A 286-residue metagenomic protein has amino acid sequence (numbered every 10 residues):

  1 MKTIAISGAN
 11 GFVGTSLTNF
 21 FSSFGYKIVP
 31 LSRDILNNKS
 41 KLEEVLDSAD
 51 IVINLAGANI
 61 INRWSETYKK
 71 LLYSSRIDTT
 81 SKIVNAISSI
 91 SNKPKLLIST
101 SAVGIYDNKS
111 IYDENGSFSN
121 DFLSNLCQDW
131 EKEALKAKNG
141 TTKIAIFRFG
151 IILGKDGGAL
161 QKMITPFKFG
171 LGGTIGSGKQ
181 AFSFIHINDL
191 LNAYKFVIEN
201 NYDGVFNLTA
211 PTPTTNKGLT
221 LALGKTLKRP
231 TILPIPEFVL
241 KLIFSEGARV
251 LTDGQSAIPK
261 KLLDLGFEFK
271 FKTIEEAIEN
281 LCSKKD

Functional and structural regions predicted by a protein language model:
I4-F21: N-terminal Rossmann NAD(P)H-binding glycine-rich loop of SDR-like oxidoreductase domains
I35-K82: NAD(P)H-binding glycine-rich loop region in Rossmannoid oxidoreductase-like domains and their noncatalytic homologs
D78, K109-I146: Catalytic helix-loop patch of NAD(P)-dependent Rossmann-fold dehydrogenases
S81-D121: Conserved Rossmann-fold NAD(P)-dependent oxidoreductase catalytic core, especially the SDR/UDP-sugar
S124, L135-K138, I146, G150-A181 (+1 more regions): NAD(P)-dependent short-chain dehydrogenase/reductase
Q128, G140-T142, L153-K162, F196-F206: Glycine/proline-rich active-site loop of Rossmann-fold NAD(P)-dependent oxidoreductases
I164-G172, Q180-P213: Alpha-helical substrate-binding/gating segment
E199-E246, E279, K285-D286: Mid/C-terminal beta-alpha module of Rossmann-like enzyme folds, strongest in SDR-family dehydrogenases/epimerases
